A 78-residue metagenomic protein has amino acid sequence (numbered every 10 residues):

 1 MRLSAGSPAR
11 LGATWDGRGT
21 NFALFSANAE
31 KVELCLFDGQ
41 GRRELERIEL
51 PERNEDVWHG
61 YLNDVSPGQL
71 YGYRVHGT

Functional and structural regions predicted by a protein language model:
M1-E30: Non-catalytic, glycine-rich low-complexity segments
A27-G68, H76-T78: Aromatic- and glycine-rich beta-strand/loop motifs that create alpha-glucan
